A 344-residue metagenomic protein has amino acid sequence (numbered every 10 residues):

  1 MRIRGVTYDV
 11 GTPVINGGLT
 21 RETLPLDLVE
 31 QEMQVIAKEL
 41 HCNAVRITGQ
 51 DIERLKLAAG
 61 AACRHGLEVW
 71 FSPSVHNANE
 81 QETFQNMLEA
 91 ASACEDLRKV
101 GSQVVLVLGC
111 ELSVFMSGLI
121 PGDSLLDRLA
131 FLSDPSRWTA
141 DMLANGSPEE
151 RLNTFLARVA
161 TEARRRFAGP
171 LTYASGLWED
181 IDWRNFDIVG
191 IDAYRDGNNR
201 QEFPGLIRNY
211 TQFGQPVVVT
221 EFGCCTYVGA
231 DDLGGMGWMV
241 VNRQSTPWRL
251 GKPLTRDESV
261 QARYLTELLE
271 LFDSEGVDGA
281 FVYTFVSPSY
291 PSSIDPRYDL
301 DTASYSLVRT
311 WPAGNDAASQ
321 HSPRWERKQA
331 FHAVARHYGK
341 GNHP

Functional and structural regions predicted by a protein language model:
M1-L57: Active-site-adjacent substrate/metal-binding segments within catalytic domains of carbohydrate-active enzymes
R2-Y8, N43-I47, V69-P73, V104-L108 (+4 more regions): Hydrophobic faces of well-ordered beta-strands that scaffold small-molecule active sites in alpha/beta enzyme cores
T7, G18, F281-P344: Aromatic-rich peripheral "rim/lid" segments of glycoside hydrolase catalytic domains that contact and position glycan
N16-I36, T83-C94, A174-D182, A262-L269: Short, acidic/polar
E32-L88, A144-T172, P296-L300: Aromatic-lined substrate-binding rim segments of carbohydrate-active enzymes
N43, A91-E149, T172-W178, D278-F281: Active-site groove signature of glycoside hydrolases
G122-S147, D232-T255, A303-P312: A solvent-exposed, charged loop/short amphipathic helix patch at secondary-structure junctions
R165, P170-L250, T266-L269, D273 (+1 more regions): Glycoside hydrolase catalytic-domain groove-lining segments
